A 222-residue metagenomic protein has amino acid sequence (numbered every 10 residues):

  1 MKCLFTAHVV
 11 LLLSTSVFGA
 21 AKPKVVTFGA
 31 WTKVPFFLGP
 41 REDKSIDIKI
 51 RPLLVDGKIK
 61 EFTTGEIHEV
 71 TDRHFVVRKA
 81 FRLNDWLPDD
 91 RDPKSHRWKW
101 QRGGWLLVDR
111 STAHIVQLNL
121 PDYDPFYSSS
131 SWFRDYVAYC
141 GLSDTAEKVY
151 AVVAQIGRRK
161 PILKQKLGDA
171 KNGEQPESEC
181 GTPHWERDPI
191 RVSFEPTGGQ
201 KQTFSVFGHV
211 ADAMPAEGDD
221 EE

Functional and structural regions predicted by a protein language model:
M1-F5: Positively charged n-region of N-terminal signal peptides that target proteins for export
S14-S16: N-terminal signal peptide c-region/cleavage motif recognized by signal peptidases
F28-K60, K99-N119, Y150-G168, Q202-G218: Surface-exposed loop/turn elements that mediate protein-protein interactions on large endomembrane-trafficking
I59-Q117: A glycine-rich, hydrophobic loop/mini-helix early in the fold
E66-T71, S128-Y136, G181-R191: Blade-terminus and WD-like Trp-Asp/Gly-His loop motifs, strongest in beta-propeller folds
K79-F81, H96-K99, A138-T145, S193-G199: Beta-strand C-termini and the immediately following turn/loop, strongest in propeller blades
P121-Y127, G168-E174: Short coil/turn segments at the loop-to-beta-strand junctions that recur within blades of beta-propeller repeat folds
E179-E222: Hydrophilic extracytoplasmic domains
